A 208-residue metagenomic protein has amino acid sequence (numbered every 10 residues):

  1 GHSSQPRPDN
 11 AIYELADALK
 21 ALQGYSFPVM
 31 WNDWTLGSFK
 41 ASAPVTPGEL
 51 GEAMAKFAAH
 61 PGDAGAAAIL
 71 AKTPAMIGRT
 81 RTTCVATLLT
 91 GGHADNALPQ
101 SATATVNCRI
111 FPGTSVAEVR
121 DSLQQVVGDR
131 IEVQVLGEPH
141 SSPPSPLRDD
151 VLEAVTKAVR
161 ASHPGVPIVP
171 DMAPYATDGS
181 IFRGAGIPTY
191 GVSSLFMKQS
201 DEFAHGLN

Functional and structural regions predicted by a protein language model:
G1-N208: Metal-dependent amide/peptide-bond hydrolase catalytic core, centered on the "pita-bread" metallohydrolase fold
